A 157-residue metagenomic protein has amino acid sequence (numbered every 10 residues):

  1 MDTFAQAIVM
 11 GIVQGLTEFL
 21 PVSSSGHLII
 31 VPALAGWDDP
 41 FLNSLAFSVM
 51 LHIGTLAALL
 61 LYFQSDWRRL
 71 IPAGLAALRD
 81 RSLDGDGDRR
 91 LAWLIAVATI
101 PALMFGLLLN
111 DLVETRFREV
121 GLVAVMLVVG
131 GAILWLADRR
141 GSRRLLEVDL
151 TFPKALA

Functional and structural regions predicted by a protein language model:
M1-A157: Multi-pass membrane proteins that catalyze or facilitate reactions on polyprenyl-/lipid-phosphate substrates and their
